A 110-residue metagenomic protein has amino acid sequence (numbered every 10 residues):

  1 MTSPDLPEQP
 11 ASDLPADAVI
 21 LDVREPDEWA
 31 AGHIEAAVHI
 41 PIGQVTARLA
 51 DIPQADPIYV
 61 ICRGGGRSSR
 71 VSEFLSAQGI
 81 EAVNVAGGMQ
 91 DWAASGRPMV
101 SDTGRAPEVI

Functional and structural regions predicted by a protein language model:
M1-V19, E25-P57, S68-I110: Rhodanese-like catalytic fold shared by cysteine-dependent sulfurtransferases and DSP/PTP-type phosphatases
I61: Short, surface-exposed ligand- or partner-binding patches at beta-edge/loop junctions that are enriched in aromatics
